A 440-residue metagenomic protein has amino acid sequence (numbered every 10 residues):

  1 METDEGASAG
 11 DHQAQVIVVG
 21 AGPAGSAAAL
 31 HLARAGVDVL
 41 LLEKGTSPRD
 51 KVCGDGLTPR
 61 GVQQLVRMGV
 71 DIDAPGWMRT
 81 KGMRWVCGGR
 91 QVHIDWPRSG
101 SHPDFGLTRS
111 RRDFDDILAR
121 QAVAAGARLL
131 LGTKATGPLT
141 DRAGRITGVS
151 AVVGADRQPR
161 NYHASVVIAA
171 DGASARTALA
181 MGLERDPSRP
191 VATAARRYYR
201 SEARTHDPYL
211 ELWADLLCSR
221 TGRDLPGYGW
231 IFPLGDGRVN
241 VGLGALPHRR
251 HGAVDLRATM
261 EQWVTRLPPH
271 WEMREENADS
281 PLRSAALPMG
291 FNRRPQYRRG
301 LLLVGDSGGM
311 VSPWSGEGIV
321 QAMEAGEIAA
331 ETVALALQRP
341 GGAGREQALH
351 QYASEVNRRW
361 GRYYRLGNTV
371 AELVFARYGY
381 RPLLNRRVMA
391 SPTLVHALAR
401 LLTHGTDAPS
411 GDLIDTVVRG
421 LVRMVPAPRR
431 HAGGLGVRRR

Functional and structural regions predicted by a protein language model:
S8-A24: Beta1/beta-strand and adjacent pyrophosphate-binding region of the FAD-binding site in flavoprotein oxidoreductases
A24, S47, S174: Conserved Rossmann-like nucleotide-cofactor binding loop
A33-C53: Glycine-rich FAD pyrophosphate-binding loop
T46-M68: Conserved N-terminal glycine-rich FAD pyrophosphate-binding loop of Rossmann-like flavoproteins
V62, V66-D116: A conserved beta-strand/loop capping segment in the N-terminal third of enzymes that catalyze redox or closely related
Q121-W271: Predominantly flavin-linked oxidoreductase catalytic cores and closely associated redox partners
P247-V333, Q338, G344: FAD/FMN-dependent oxidoreductases across multiple families
A334-R440: C-terminal helical "tail/cap" subdomain of flavin- and related membrane-associated enzymes
